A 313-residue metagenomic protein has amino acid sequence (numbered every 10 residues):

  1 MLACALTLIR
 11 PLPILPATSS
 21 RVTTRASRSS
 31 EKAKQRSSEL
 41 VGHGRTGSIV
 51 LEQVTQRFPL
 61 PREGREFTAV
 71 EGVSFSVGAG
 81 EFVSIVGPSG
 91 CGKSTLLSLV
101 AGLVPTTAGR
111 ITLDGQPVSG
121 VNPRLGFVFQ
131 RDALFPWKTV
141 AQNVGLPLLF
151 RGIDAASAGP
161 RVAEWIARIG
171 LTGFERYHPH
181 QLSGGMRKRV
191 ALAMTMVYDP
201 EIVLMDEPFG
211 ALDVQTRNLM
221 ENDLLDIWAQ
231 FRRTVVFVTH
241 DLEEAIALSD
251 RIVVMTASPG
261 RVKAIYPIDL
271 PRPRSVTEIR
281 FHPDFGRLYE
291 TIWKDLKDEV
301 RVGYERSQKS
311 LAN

Functional and structural regions predicted by a protein language model:
V86-P88: The feature captures the beta-strand-to-loop junction immediately N-terminal to the Walker
A101: Helix-to-loop junction immediately C-terminal to a conserved catalytic motif
G109-G120: Conserved ABC transporter NBD signature motif
K138-G145: Short coil-to-helix segment of the ABC ATPase nucleotide-binding domain corresponding to the Q-loop/switch region
L149, A156-F174, D226: Conserved ABC ATPase "signature" region
Y177-H180, Y198: Conserved signature/switch motifs of ABC ATPase nucleotide-binding domains
